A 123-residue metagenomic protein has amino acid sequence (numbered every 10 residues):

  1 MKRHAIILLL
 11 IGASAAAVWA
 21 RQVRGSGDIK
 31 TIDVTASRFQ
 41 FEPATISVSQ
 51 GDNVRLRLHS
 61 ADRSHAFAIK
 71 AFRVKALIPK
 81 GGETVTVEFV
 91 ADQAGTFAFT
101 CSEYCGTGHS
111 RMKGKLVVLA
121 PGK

Functional and structural regions predicted by a protein language model:
M1-H4: Positively charged n-region of N-terminal signal peptides that target proteins for export
I7-A15: Bacterial N-terminal signal peptides
A17-R24, K80-K123: Extracellular/periplasmic metallocenter environments
R24-N53: N-terminal edge beta-strand
A44-I46, R73-I78, E88: Beta-strand-rich interaction surfaces with strong enrichment in secreted/lumenal proteins
L56-L58: Aromatic/hydrophobic beta-strand junction motif of beta-rich domains
S60-S64: Short proline/glycine-enriched turn/loop motifs at strand-loop junctions of beta-rich domains
H65-A71: Change to "...patches in solvent-exposed regions of secreted, membrane-anchored, or virion-exposed structural
